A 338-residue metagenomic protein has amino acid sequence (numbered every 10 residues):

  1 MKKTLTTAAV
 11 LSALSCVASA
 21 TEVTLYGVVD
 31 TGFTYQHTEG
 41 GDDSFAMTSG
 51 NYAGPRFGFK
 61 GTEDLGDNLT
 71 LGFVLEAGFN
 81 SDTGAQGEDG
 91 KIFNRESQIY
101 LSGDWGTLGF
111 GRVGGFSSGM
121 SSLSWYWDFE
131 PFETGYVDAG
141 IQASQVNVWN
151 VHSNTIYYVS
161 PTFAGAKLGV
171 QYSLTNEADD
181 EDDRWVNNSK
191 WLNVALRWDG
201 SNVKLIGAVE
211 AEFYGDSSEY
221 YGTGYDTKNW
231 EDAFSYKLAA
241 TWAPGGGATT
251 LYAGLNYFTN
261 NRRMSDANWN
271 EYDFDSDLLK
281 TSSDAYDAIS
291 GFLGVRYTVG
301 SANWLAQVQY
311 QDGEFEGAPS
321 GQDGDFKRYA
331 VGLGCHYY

Functional and structural regions predicted by a protein language model:
M1-E22: Gram-negative bacterial Sec-dependent N-terminal signal peptides
T21-T34, F45-E177, N188-K190, L196-K204: Outer membrane beta-barrel
F33-G41, F79-A85, F116-M120, N176-D180 (+4 more regions): Gram-negative outer-membrane beta-barrel proteins
Q36-G40, Y136-V137, E271-S276: Flexible, solvent-exposed coil segments and beta strand-coil junctions, predominantly the extracellular/periplasmic
T48-Y52, D89-K91, N147-N150, V186-K190 (+4 more regions): Short sequence motifs at beta-strands and strand-loop junctions characteristic of Gram-negative outer-membrane
G169-Q171, D180-D183, I206, S218-E219: A short secondary-structure junction signal
V194-Y337: Detector for outer-membrane/organellar transmembrane beta-barrel domains, recognizing the amphipathic beta-strand
